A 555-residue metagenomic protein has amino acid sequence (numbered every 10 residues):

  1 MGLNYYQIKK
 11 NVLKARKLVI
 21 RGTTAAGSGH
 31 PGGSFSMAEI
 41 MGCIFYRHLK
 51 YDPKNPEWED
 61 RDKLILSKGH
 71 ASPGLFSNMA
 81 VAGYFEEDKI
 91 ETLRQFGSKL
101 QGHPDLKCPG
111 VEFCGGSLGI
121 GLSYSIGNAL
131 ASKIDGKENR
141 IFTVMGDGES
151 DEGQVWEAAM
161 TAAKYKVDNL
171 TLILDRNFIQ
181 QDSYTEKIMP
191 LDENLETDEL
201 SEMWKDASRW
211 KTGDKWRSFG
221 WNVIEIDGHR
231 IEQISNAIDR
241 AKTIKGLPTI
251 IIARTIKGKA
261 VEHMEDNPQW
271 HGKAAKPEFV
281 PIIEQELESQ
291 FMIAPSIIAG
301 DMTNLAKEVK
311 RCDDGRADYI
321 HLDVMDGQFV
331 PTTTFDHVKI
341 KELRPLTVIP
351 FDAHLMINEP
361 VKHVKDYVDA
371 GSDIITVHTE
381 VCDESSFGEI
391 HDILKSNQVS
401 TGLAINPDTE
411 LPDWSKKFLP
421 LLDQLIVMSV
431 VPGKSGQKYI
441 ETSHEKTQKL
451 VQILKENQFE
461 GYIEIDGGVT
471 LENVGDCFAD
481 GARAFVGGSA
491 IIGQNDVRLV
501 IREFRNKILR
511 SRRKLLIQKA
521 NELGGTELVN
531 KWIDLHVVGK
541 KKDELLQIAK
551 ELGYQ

Functional and structural regions predicted by a protein language model:
V19-G22, F35-Y165: Cofactor-binding active-site loop characterized by glycine-rich and histidine/acidic residues
G110, C114-I244: Thiamine diphosphate
I231-Q290: Glycine/aspartate-rich loop-and-adjacent alpha/beta segment that forms the canonical ThDP
N304, K362-H363, S372-E460: Conserved anion-binding
I320-H337, V377-V381, V430-K438, S489 (+1 more regions): Glycine-rich, proline-tolerant flexible connector loops at the mouths of alpha/beta enzymes
T333-A353, I393-G402, S443-I463, F504-I508: Alpha-helix-loop-beta-strand connector modules within alpha/beta enzyme cores
V361-D369, D408-P420, V469-F485: Catalytic cores of alpha/beta
F478, I492-R512: C-terminal helical cap(s) of enzyme catalytic domains, especially alpha/beta-barrels
